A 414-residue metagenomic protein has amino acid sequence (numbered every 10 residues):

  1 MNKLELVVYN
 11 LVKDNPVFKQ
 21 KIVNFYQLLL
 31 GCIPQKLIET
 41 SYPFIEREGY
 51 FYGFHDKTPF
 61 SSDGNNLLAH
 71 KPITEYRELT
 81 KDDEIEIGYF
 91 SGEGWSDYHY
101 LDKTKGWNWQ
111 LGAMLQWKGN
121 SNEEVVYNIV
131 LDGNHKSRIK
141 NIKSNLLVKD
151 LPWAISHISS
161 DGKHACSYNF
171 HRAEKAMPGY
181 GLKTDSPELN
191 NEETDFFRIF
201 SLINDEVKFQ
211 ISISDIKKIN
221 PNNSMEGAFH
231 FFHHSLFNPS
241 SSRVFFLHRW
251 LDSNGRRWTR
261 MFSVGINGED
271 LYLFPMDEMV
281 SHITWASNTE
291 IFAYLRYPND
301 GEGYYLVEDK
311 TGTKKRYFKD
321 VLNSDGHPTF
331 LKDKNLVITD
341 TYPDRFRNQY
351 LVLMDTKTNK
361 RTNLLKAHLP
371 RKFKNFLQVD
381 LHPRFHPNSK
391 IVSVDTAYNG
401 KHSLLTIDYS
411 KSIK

Functional and structural regions predicted by a protein language model:
L11-L29, D82-G88, F170-K218, S410-K414: Predominantly five- to eight-bladed beta-propeller fold
Y42-Y50, Y100-N108, A154, V207-A228 (+2 more regions): Surface-exposed loop and turn segments in beta-propeller and other repeat-based domains that flank or scaffold
G49-D56, I73-Y76, T80-V130: Blade-loop segments of beta-propeller domains
K57-K71, W107-V125, I129-D132, S156-H164 (+5 more regions): Blade-terminus and WD-like Trp-Asp/Gly-His loop motifs, strongest in beta-propeller folds
H70-D83, V130, S167-D195, F246-R257 (+3 more regions): Short, conserved, GDST-rich strand-edge loop motifs in beta-rich repeat architectures
K103-F196, Q210-E226: Asp-box/WD-like beta-propeller blade repeats and closely related beta-sheet repeat scaffolds
P275-S281, Y317-T329, K360-F385: Conserved blade-ending motifs and adjacent loop-strand segments that build the rim/top face of beta-propeller domains
D300-E302, F318-K360: Loop/turn-rich, solvent-exposed surfaces of beta-rich toroidal or solenoidal domains
